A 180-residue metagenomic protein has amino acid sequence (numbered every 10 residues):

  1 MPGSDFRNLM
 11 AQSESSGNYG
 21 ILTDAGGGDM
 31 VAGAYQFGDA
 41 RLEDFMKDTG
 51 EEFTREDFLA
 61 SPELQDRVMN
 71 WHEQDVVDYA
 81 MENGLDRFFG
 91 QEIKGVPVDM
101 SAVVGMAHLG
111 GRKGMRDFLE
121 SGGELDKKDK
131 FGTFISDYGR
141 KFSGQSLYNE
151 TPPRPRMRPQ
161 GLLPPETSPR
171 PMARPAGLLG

Functional and structural regions predicted by a protein language model:
M1-G28, A34, A40-G180: Non-catalytic cell-wall polysaccharide-engagement segments
